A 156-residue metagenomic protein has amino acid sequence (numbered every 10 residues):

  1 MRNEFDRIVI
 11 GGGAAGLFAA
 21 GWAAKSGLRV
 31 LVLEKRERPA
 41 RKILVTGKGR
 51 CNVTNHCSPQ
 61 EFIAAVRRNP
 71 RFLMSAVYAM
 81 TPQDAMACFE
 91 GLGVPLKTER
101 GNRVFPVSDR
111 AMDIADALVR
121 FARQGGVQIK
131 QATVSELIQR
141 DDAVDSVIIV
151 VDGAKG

Functional and structural regions predicted by a protein language model:
N3-F5, V151-G156: Core beta-strand elements of the Rossmann-like FAD/NAD(P) dinucleotide-binding domain in flavoenzyme oxidoreductases
E4-V32: N-terminal Rossmann-like FAD-binding beta1-loop-alpha1 element of flavoenzymes
A14, A132-E136, D152: Conserved SAM/SAH-binding loop
E34, I149-V151: Residue-level signal for short segments within beta-strands and strand-turn junctions of well-structured beta-sheet
K35-Q128, T133: Conserved N-terminal/central alpha/beta ligand/cofactor-binding core
L44, S146-I148: Residue-level detector of beta-strand face positions
T46, R140, V151-G153: Acidic surface patches and DE-rich sequence motifs
K130-S146: A conserved short coil-to-beta-strand element within the FAD-binding core of flavoproteins
